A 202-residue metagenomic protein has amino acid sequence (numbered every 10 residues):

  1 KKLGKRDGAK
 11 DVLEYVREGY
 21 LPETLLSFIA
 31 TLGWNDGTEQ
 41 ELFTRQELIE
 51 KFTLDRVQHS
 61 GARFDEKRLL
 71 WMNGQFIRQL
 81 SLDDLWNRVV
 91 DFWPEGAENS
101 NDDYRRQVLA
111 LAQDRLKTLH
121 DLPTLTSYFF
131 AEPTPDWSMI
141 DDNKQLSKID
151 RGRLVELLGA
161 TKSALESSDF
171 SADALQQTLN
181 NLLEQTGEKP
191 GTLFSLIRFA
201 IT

Functional and structural regions predicted by a protein language model:
K1, I49-V57, G96, D136-S138 (+1 more regions): Short, mixed-charge aromatic SLiMs
K1-I77, D84, F194-I201: Alpha-helical recognition segments enriched in aromatics with Gly/Pro capping that present substrate-recognition
R17, G61, Y104, V108 (+1 more regions): Secondary-structure capping and boundary motifs in well-ordered enzyme cores
E23, D103, D173, G191-S195: Short, solvent-exposed positions on alpha-helices
L82-T186: Small-residue-rich helix-loop
N180-T202: Conserved glycine-rich FAD pyrophosphate-binding loop
